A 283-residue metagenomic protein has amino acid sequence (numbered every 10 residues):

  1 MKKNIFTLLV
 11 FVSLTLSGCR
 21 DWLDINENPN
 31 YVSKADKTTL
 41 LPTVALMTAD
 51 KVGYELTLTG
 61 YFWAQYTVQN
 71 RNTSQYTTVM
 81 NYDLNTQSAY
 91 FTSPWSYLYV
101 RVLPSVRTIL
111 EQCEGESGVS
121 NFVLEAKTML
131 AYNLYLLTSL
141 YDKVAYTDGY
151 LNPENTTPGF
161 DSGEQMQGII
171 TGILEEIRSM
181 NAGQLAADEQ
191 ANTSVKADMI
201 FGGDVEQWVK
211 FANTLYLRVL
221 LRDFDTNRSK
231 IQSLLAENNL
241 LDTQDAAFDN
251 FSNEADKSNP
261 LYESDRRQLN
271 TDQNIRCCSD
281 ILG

Functional and structural regions predicted by a protein language model:
M1-N4: Positively charged n-region of N-terminal signal peptides that target proteins for export
F6-F11: Sec-dependent N-terminal signal peptides
V12-S13, N30, G53, R228: Alpha-helical transmembrane segments and their juxtamembrane interfaces
C19-R71, A89, Y97, T108 (+1 more regions): Membrane-proximal, proline-rich intrinsically disordered regions
A35-T38, R71-G283: Structured, solvent-exposed acidic/aromatic patches
